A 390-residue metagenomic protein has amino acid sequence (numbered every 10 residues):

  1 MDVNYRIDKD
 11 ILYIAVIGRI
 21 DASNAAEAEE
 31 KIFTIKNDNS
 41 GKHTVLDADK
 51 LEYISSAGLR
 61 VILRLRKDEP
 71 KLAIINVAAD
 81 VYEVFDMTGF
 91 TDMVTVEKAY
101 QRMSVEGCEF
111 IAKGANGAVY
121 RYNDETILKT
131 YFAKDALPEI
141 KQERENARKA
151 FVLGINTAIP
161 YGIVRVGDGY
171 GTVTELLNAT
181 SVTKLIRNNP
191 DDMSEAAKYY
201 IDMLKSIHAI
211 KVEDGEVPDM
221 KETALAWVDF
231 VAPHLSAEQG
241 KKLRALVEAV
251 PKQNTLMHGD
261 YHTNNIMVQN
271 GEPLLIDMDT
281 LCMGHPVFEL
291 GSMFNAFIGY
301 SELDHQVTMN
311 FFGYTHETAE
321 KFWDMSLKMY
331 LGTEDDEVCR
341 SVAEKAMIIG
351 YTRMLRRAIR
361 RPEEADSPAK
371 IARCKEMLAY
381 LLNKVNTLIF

Functional and structural regions predicted by a protein language model:
M1-E30, A48-K50: STAS-typified acidic loop motif
A22-V94: Amphipathic alpha-helical interaction surfaces in cytosolic regulatory modules
Q101, A209-G259, T263, Q269: An alpha-helical support segment within catalytic cores of ATP-dependent transferases
R102-F110: Conserved N-terminal boundary motif of the eukaryotic protein kinase catalytic domain
E109-G215, P251: ATP-binding pocket architecture of kinase catalytic cores
D277-L281: Activation of the activation-loop gatekeeper triad in protein kinase-fold domains
L290-T333, I348-E364: Active-site activation/catalytic loop segments of kinase-like enzymes and analogous catalytic loops in related
E337, T352-F390: ATP/Mg2+ or Mg2+-diphosphate-binding catalytic cores that bind nucleotide phosphates or diphosphates via glycine-rich
